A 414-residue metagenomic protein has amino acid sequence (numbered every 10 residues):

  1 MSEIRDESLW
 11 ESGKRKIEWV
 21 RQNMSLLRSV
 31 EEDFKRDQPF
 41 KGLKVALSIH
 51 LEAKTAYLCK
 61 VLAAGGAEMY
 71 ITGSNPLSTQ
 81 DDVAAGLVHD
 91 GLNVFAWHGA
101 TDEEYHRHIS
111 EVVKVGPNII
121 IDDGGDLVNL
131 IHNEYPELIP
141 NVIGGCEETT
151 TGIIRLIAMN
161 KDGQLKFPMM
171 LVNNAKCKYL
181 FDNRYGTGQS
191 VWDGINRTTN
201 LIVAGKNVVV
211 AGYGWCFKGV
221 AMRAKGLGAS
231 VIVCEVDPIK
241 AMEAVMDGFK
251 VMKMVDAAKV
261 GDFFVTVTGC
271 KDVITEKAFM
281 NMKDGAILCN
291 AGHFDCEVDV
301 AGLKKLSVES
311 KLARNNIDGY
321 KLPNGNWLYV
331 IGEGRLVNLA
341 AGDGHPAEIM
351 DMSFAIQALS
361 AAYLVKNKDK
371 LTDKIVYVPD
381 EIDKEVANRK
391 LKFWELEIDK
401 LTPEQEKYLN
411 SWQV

Functional and structural regions predicted by a protein language model:
M1-F40, I71-T79, A84-K206: Glycine/serine-rich phosphate-binding loop and adjoining beta1-alpha1 elements at the start of nucleotide-handling
L9-S25, F40-K44, E52, F167-G205 (+2 more regions): Adenosine-phosphate binding glycine-rich loop
L47-T55, N75-T79, G125-L127, W215: Gly/Ser/Thr-rich loops at beta-strand to alpha-helix junctions that form or flank small-molecule/cofactor-binding
I49-A67, D182, G186-G261, T266-K271 (+1 more regions): Glycine-rich phosphate/diphosphate-binding loop of Rossmann-like nucleotide-binding domains
G66-E68, L92, E137-P140, L165 (+3 more regions): A short helix->loop->beta-strand "cap" motif at the edges of active sites that frequently abuts
G73, I120-G124, P136-T151, C270 (+3 more regions): ADP-ribose/adenylate-binding Rossmann-like module
V115-G116, K259-V260, N281-D284: Alpha-helix C-terminal capping/helix-to-coil transition sites in glycosyltransferase folds
